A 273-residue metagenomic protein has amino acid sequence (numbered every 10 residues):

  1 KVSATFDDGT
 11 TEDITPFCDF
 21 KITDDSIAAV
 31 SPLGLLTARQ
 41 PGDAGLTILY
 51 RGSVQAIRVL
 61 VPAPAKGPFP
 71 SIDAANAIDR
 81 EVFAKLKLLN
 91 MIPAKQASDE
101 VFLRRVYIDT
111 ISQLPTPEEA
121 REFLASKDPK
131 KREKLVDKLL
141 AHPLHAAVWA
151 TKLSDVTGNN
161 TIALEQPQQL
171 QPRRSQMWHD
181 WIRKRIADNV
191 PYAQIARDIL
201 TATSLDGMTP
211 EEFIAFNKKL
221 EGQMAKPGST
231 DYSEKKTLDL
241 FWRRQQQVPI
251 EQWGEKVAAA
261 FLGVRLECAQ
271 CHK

Functional and structural regions predicted by a protein language model:
K1-T10, L46, V82: Beta-strand-rich structural segments
T5-I27: Short flexible loop/turn segments that cap and initiate beta-strands
F6-D8, G34, F69: Short, recurring structural edge motifs at helix starts
T11, V54-A56: Short, mixed charged/polar active-site loops that provide acid/base catalysis or chelate metal/phosphate cofactors
F17, L35, A56-R58: Well-ordered beta-strand positions in beta-sheet-rich domains
T23, A29-I48: Extracellular/luminal low-complexity segments enriched in Ser/Thr/Pro
R39-L46, I57-K273: Short, structured secondary-structure elements that scaffold catalytic or ligand/cofactor-binding regions
L49-S53: Beta-strand-rich extracellular modules
